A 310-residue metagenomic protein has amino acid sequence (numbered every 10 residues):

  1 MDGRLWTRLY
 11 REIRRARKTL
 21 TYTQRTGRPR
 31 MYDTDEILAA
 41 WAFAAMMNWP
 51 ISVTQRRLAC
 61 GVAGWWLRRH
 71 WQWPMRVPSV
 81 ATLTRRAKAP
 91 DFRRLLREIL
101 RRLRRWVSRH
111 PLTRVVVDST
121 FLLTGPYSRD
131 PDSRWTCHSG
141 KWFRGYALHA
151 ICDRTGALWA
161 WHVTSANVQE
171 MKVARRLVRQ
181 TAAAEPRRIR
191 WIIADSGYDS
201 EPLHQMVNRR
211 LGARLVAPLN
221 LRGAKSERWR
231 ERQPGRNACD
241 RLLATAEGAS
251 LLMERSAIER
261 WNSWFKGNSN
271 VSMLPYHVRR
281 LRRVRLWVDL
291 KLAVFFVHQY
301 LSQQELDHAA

Functional and structural regions predicted by a protein language model:
M1-M47: Basic, short loop/linker segments at the boundary and entry of helix-turn-helix/winged-helix-like folds
P29-R30, L38, M46, R56 (+2 more regions): Polybasic low-complexity intrinsically disordered regions
E36, R56-V62, S79-T82: Non-catalytic DNA-binding core/recognition domains of DNA-processing enzymes
I51-W71: DNA-recognition alpha helix
L67-D91: Major-groove recognition helix of helix-turn-helix-like DNA-binding domains
R190, G212-R214, V271: A structural micro-motif
S196-G267: Helix-centered, glycine/charged polyanion-binding patches within enzymatic domains that contact phosphate-containing
A246-A310: Basic, amphipathic alpha-helical segments enriched in Lys/Arg and hydrophobic/aromatic residues
